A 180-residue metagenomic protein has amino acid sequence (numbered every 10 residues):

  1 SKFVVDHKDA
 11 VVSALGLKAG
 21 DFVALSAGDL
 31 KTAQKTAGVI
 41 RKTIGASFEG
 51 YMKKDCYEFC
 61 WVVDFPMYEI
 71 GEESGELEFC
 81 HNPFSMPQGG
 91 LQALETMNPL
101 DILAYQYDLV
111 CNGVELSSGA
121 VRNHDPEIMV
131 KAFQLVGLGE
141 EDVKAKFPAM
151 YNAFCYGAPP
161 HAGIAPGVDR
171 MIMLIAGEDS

Functional and structural regions predicted by a protein language model:
S1-S180: Structured aminoacyl-transfer and RNA-binding surfaces used for tRNA recognition/handling in the translation apparatus
